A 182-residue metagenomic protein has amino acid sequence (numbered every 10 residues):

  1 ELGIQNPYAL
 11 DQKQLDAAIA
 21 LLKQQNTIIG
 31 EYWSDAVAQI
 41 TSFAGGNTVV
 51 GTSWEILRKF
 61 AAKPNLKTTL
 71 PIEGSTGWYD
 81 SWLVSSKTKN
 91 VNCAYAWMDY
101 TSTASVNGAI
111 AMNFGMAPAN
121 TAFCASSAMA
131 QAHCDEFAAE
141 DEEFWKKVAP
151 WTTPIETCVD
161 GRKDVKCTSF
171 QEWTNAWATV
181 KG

Functional and structural regions predicted by a protein language model:
E1, P7-T69: Ligand-binding pocket segment of bilobal, Venus flytrap-like solute-binding proteins
E1-G3, Y79-L83: Periplasmic solute-binding protein
L2-L10, K87-A94: Short helix-loop capping/hinge motifs at secondary-structure junctions, enriched in acidic/polar residues
I19-K23, I40, A44, T52 (+4 more regions): Non-transmembrane alpha-helical segments in soluble domains of secreted/periplasmic/extracellular proteins
T69-G77: Venus flytrap/periplasmic-binding-protein-like
T76, S85-W151: Mature extracytoplasmic/periplasmic domains
K146-G182: Conserved C-terminal helix/tail region of periplasmic/extracytoplasmic solute-binding proteins
